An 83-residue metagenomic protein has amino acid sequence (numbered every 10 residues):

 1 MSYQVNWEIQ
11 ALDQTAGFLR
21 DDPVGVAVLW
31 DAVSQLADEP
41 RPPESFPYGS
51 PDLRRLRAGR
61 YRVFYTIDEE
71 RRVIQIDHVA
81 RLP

Functional and structural regions predicted by a protein language model:
M1-V5, A16-V26, R57-R62, T66-P83: Enriched for short, Lys/Arg-rich terminal
Q14-G17, Q35: Solvent-exposed, charged/polar functional surfaces in cytosolic regulatory/catalytic domains
D31-L56: A short, surface-exposed loop/turn module that caps and links secondary-structure elements
